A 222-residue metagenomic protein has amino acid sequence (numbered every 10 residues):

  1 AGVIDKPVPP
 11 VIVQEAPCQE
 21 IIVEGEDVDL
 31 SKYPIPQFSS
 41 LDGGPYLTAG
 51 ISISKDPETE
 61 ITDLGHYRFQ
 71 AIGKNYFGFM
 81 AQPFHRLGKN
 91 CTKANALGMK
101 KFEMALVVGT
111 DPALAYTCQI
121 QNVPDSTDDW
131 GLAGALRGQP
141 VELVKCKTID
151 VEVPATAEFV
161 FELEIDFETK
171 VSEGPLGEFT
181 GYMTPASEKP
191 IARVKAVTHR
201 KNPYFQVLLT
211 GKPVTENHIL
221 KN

Functional and structural regions predicted by a protein language model:
A1-I191, K195-N222: Extended, highly charged
